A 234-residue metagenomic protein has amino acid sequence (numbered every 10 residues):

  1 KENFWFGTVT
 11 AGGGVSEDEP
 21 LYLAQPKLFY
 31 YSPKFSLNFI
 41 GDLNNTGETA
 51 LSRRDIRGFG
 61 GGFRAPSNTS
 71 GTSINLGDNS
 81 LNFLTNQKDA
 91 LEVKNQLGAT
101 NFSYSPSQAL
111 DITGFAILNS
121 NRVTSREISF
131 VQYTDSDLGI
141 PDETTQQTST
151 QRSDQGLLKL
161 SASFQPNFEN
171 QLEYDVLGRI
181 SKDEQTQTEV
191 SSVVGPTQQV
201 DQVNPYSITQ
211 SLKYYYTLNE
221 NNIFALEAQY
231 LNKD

Functional and structural regions predicted by a protein language model:
K1-T188, Q199-K233: Membrane-proximal, glycine/serine-rich, low-complexity loop/turn segments characteristic of large bacterial
S191: Short, conserved phosphate-binding/catalytic loop or strand-edge motifs used in phosphoryl-/nucleotidyl-transfer
